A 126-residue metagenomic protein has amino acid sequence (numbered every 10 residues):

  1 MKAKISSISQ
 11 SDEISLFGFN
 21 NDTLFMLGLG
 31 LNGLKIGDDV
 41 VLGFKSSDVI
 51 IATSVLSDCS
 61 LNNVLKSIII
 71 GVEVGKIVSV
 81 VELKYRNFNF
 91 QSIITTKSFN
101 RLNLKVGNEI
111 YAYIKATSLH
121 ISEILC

Functional and structural regions predicted by a protein language model:
M1, Q10-E13, D22: N-terminal helix initiation/capping motif
K2, F25, G30-G71, K97-C126: Glycine/charge-rich catalytic "coupling/switch" loops of P-loop NTPases
I8-I14, V72-V78: Short, conserved beta-turn/loop elements at beta-strand boundaries and strand-helix junctions
S15-D22, V80-R86, I93: Short, acidic/hydrophobic/Gly-rich beta-strand patch recurrent on exposed beta strands that often constitutes part
K84-L104: Acidic- and glycine-rich mobile interface elements
